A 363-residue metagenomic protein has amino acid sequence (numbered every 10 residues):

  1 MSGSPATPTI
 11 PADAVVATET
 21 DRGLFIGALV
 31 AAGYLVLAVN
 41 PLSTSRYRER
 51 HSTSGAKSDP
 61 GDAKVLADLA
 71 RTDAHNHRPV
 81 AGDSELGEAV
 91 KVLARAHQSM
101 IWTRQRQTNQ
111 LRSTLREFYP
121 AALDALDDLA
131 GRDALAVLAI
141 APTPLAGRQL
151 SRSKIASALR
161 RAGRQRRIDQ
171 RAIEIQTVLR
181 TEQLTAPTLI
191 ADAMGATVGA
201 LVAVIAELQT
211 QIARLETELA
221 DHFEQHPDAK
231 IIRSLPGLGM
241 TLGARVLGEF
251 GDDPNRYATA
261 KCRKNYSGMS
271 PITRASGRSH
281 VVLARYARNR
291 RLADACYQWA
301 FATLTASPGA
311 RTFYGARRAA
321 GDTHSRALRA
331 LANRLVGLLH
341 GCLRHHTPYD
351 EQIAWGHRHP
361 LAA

Functional and structural regions predicted by a protein language model:
M1-A363: A detector of single, family-specific signature residues that are central to catalytic or substrate-handling motifs
